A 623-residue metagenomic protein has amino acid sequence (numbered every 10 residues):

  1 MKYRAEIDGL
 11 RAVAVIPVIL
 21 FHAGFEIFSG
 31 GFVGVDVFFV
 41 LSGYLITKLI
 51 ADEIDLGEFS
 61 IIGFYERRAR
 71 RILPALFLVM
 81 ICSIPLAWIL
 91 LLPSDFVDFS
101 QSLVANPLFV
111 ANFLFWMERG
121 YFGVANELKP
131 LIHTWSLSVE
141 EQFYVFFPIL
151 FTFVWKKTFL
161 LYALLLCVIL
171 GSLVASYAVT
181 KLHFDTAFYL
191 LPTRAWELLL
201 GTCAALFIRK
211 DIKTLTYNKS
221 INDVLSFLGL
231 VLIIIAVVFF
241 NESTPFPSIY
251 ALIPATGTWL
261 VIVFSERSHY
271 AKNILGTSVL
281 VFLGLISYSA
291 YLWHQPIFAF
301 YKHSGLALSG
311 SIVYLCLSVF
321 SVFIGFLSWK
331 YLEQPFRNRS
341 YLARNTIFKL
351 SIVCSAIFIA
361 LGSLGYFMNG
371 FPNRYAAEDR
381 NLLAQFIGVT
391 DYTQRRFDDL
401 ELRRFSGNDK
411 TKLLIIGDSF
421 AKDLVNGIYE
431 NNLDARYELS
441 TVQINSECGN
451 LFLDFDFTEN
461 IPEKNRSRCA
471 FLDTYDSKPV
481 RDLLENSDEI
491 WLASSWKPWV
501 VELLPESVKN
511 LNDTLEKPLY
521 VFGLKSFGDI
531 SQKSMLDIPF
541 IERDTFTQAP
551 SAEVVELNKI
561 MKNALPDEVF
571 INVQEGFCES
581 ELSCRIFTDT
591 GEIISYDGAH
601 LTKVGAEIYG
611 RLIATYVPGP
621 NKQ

Functional and structural regions predicted by a protein language model:
M1-L342, I357-F358: Membrane-interface helix/loop caps of multi-pass membrane proteins
Y217, E242, K302-L315, V319-F323 (+2 more regions): Extracellular/periplasmic envelope-modification machinery, especially enzymes that add or remove acyl/ester groups on
